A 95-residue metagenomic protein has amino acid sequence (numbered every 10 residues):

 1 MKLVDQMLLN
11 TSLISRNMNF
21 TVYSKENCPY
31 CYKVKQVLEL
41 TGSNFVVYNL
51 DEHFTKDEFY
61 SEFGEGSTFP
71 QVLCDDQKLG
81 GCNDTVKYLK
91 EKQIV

Functional and structural regions predicted by a protein language model:
L8-N44: Local sequence-structure signature of Cys/Sec-based thiol-disulfide redox active-site neighborhoods
P29, F54, G80: Short alpha-helical
Y32, D57, K87: Alpha-helical elements of the RecA-like P-loop NTPase motor core of helicases
S43-K56: Thiol-based oxidoreductase modules, predominantly thioredoxin-like and allied folds used for disulfide exchange
D57-F63, E91-I94: Short amphipathic alpha-helix with an adjacent loop that forms part of the alpha/beta core around
F63-L73, C82-N83: Structural micro-motif
C74-V95: Non-catalytic, surface beta->alpha helical segment in thiol-disulfide oxidoreductase systems
